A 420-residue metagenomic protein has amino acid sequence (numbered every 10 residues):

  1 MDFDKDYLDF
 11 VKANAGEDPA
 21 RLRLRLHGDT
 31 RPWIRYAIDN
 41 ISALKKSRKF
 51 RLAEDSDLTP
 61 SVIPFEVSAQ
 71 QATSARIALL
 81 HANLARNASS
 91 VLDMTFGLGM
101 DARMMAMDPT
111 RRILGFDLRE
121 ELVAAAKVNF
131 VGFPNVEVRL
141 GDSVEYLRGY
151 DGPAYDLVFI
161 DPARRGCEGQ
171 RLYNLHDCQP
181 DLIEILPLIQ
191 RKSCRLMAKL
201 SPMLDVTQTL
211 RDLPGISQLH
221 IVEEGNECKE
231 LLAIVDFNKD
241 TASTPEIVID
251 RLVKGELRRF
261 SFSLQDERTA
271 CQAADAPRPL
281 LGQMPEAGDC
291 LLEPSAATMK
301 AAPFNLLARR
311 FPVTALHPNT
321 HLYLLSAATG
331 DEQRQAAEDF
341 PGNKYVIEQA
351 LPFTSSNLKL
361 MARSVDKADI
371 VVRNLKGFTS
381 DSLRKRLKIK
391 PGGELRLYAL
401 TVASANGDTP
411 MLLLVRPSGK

Functional and structural regions predicted by a protein language model:
M1-K420: SAM-dependent transferase fold signal centered on methyltransferase-like domains, encompassing both Class I
